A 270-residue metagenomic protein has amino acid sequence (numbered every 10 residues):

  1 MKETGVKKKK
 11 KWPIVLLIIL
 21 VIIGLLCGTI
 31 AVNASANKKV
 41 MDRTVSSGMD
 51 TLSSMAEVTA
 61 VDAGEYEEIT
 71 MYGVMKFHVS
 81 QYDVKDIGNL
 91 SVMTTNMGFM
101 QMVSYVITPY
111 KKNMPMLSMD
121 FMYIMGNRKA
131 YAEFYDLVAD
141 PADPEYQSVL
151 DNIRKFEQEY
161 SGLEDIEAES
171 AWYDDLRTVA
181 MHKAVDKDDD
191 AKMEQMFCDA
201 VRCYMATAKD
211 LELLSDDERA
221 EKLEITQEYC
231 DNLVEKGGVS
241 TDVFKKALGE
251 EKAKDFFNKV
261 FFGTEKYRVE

Functional and structural regions predicted by a protein language model:
V6-I22: N-terminal Sec-pathway targeting helices
W12-I14, N37, V45, T51-S54 (+3 more regions): Short amphipathic alpha-helical segments that mediate assembly, nucleic-acid/protein binding, or membrane association
I22-V32: Hydrophobic alpha-helical membrane-insertion segments, chiefly the h-region of N-terminal signal peptides
N33-K112, M116: Short Lys/Arg-enriched alpha/beta "domain-start" segment
T108-D189: Long amphipathic alpha-helical segments with strong coiled-coil/leucine-zipper propensity
H182-C203, T207-A208: A mid-sequence, solvent-exposed acidic-amphipathic segment
R202, A206, D210-E270: Alpha-helical oligomerization segments
